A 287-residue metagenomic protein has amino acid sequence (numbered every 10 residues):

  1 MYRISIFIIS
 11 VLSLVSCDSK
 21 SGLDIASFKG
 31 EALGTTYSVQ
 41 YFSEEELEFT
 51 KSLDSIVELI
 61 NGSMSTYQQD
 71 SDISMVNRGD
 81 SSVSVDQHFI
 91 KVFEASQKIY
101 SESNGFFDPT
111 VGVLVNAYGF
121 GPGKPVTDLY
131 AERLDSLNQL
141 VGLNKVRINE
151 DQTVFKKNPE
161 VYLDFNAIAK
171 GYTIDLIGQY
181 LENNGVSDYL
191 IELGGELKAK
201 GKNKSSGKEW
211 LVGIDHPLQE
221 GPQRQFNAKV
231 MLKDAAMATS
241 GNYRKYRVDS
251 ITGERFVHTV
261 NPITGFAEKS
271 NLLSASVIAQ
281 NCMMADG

Functional and structural regions predicted by a protein language model:
Y2-S5, V15-G287: Mature catalytic core of soluble alpha/beta enzymes
S10-V11: Residue-level signal for mature regions of secreted extracellular proteins and peptides
